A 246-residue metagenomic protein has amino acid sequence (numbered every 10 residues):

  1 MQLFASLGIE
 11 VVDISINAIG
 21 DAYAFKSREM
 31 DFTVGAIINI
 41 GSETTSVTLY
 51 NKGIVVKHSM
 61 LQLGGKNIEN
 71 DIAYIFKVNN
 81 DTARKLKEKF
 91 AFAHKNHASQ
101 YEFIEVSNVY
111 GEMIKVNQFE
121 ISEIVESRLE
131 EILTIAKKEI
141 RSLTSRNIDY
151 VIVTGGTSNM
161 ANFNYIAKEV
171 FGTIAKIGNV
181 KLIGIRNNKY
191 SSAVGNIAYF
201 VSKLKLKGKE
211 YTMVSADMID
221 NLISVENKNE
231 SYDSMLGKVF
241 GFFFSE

Functional and structural regions predicted by a protein language model:
M1-G35, N79, K85, A93-G111 (+2 more regions): Nucleotide/phosphate-binding catalytic cleft detector across ATP-hydrolyzing and phosphate-transferring enzymes
M1-L7, D13-I14, I54-E88: Glycine-rich phosphate-binding loop plus the immediately following alpha-helix
F4, N39, I72, A136 (+2 more regions): Residue-level signature of catalytic and energy-coupling elements of molecular machines, predominantly ATP/GTP-dependent
R28-K57, I72: Gly/Thr-rich phosphate-binding beta-strand-loop-beta motif of the actin/hexokinase/Hsp70
M30, A167-G172: Short, solvent-exposed amphipathic alpha-helical segments in soluble enzyme and RNA/protein-processing domains
H94, I148-K168: Glycine-rich phosphate-binding loops at beta-strand->alpha-helix junctions
L133, K137-D149: Phosphate/pyrophosphate-binding loops at sites that engage ATP/ADP/AMP, CoA/4′-phosphopantetheine, polyphosphate
K176, V180-N221: Glycine-rich phosphate-binding/hydrolytic loop that grips phosphoryl groups
